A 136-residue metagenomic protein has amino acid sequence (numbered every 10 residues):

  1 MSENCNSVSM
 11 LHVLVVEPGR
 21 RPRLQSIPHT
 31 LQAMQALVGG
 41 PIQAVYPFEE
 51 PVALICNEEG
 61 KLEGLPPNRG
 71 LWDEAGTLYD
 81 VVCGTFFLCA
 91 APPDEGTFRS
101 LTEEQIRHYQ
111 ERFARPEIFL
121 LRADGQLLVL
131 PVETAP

Functional and structural regions predicted by a protein language model:
S2-P136: Domain-length accessory/inserted modules outside core catalytic folds
